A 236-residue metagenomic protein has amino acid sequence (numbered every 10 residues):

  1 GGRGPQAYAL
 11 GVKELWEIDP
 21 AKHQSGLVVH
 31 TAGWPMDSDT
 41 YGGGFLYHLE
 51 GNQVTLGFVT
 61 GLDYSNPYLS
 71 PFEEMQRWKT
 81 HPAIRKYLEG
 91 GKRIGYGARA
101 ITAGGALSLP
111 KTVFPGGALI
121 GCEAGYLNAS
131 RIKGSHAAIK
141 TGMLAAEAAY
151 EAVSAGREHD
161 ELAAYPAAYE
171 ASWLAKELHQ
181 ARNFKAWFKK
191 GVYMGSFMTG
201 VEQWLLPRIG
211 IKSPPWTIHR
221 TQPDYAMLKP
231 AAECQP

Functional and structural regions predicted by a protein language model:
G1-E89, G125, L144, A148: Predominantly flavin-linked oxidoreductase catalytic cores and closely associated redox partners
R3, N66, S108-K111, A129-A137 (+2 more regions): Alpha-helix capping and helix-loop boundary segments enriched in small/acidic/polar residues
K13, I94-I101, E158-A171, R182-W187 (+1 more regions): A glycine-rich phosphate-binding loop feature that marks nucleotide/adenosyl-phosphate handling sites
Q53, K92-I101, G105, V113 (+2 more regions): Domain-scale detector for complete catalytic domains at protein termini or as standalone homologs
A98-A129: FAD-binding beta-loop-beta segment adjacent to the flavin cofactor pocket
G116-G117, A138-T141: A glycine-rich, aromatic-flanked flexible loop/lid motif
G125-R131, M143, E147-M194: Active-site-proximal substrate-binding core of FAD-dependent oxidoreductases
S172-P236: Ferredoxin-type iron-sulfur electron-transfer modules and their immediate structural context
